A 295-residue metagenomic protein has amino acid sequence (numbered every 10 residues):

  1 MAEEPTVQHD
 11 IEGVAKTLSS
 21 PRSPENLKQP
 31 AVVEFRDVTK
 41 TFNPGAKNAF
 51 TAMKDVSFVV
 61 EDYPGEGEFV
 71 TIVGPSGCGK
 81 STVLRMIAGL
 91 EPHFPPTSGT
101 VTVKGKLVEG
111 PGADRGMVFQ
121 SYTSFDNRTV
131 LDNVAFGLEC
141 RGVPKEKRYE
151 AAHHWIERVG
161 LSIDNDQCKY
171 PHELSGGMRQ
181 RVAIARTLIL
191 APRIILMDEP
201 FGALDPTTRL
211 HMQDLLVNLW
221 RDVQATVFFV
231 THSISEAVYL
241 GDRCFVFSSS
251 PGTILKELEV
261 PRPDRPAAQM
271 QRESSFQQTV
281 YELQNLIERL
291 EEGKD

Functional and structural regions predicted by a protein language model:
M1-T41, K47-N48, D295: ABC-family P-loop ATPase nucleotide-binding domain
A88, L131-E139, Y149, H153 (+1 more regions): Short helical segment in ABC ATPase nucleotide-binding domains corresponding to the A-loop/adjacent helical element
P96-G110: Conserved ABC transporter NBD signature motif
E146-N165, N218: Conserved ABC ATPase "signature" region
Y170-L174, M178: Conserved ABC ATPase signature
I189-R193: A short, proline-enriched helix->beta-strand linker immediately N-terminal to the Walker B motif in ABC-type P-loop
I195-D198: Catalytic Walker B motif of ABC-type/P-loop ATPase nucleotide-binding domains
